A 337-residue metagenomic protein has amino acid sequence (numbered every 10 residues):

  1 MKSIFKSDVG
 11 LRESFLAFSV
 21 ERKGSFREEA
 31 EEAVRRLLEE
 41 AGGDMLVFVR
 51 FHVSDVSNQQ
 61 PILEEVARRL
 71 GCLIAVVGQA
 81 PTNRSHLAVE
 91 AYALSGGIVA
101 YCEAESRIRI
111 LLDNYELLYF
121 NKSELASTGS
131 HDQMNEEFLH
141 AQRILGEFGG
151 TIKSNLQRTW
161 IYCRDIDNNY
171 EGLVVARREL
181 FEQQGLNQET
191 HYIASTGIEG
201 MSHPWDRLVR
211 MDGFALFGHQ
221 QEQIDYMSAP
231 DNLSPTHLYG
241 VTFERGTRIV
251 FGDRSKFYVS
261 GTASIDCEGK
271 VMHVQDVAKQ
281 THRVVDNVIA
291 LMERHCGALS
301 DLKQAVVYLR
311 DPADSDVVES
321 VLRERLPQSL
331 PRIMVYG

Functional and structural regions predicted by a protein language model:
M1-K303, L309-G337: N-terminal presequence-like segments and the immediate start of the first folded domain
